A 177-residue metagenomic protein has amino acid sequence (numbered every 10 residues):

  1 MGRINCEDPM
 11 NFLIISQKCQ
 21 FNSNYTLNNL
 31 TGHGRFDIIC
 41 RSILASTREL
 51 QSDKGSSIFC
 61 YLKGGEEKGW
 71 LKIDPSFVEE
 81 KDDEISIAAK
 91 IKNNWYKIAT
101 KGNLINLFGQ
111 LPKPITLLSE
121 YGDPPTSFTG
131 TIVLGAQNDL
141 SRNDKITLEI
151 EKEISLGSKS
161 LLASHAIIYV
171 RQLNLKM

Functional and structural regions predicted by a protein language model:
G2-R3, T147: Intrinsically disordered, low-complexity coil segments
R3-G122: RNA substrate-binding interface of SAM-dependent RNA methyltransferases
S16, A136, G157: Conserved residues at beta->alpha junctions
C19, D139, S160: Gly/Ser/Thr-rich loops at beta-strand to alpha-helix junctions that form or flank small-molecule/cofactor-binding
S76, F128-I132, E149-E153: Active-site regions of enzymes building and remodeling cell-envelope glycoconjugates
L111, P124-F128, T147-E149: Alpha-helix C-terminal capping segments
S119-P124, G130-R142: Long, charge-patterned amphipathic alpha-helical coiled-coil/hairpin "stalk" segments used as oligomerization
R142-M177: Structured adenosyl-cofactor binding patch, chiefly the S-adenosyl-L-methionine
